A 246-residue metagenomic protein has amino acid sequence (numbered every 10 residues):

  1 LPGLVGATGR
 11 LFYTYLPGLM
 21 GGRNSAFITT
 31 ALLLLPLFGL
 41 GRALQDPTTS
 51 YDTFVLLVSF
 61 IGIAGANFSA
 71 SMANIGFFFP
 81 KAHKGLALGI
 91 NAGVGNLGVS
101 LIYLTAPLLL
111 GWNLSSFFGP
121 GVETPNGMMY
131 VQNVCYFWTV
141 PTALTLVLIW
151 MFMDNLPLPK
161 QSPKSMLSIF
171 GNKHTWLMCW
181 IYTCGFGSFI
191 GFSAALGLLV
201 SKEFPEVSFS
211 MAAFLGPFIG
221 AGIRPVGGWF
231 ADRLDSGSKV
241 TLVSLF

Functional and structural regions predicted by a protein language model:
G9-G22, R224-S236: Helix-to-loop junctions at the C-terminal end of transmembrane segments in multipass secondary transporters
G18-T30, R233-F246: Cytoplasmic membrane-interface "Motif A"-like loop-to-helix N-cap segments of 12-TM Major Facilitator Superfamily
A31-P47: C-terminal ends and interior cores of transmembrane alpha-helices in multi-pass membrane transporters/permeases
Y51-A66: Hydrophobic core of transmembrane alpha-helices in multi-pass small-molecule transporters, especially MFS/SLC-type
G65, G85-G111: Glycine-rich segments within core transmembrane alpha-helices of 12-TM secondary carriers
A66-P80: Intracellular juxtamembrane helix-capping segments at the cytosolic ends of symmetry-related transmembrane helices
G111, T139-P159: C-terminal membrane-cytosol helix-exit motif in multi-pass small-molecule transporters
K173-G227: Extracytoplasmic gate region of multi-pass secondary transporters
